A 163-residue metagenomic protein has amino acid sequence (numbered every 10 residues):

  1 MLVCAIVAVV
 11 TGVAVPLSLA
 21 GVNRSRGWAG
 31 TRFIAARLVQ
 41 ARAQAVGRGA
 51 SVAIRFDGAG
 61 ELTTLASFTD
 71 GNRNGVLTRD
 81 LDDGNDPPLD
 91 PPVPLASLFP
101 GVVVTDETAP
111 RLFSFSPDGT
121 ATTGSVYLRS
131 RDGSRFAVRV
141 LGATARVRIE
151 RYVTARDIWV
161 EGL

Functional and structural regions predicted by a protein language model:
M1-C4, V9-A36, Q40-A43, G47 (+2 more regions): N-terminal helix-rich module
